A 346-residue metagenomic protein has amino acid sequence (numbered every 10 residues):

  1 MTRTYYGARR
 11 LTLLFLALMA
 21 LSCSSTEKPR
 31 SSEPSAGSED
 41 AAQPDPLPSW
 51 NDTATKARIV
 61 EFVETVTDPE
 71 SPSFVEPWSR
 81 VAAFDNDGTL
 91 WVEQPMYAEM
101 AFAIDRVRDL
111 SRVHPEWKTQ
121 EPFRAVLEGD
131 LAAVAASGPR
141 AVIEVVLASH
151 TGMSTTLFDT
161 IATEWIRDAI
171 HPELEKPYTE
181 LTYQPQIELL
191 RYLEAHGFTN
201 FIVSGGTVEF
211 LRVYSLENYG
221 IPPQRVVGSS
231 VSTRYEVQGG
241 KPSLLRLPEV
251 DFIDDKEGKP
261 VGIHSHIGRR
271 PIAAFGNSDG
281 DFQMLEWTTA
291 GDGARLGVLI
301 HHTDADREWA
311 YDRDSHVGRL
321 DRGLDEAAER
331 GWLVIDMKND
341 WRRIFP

Functional and structural regions predicted by a protein language model:
T2-T12: Bacterial N-terminal signal peptides that target proteins for export
L13-A17: Sec-dependent N-terminal signal peptides
M19-S22: C-terminal motif of bacterial Sec signal peptides marking the signal peptidase cleavage site
S24-E27: Bacterial signal peptide processing site
R30, P34-P48, A57-V60, E64 (+3 more regions): C-terminal cap/substrate-recognition subdomain and adjoining C-terminal extension of metal-dependent phosphatase-like
F62-V81, Q94-P95: N-terminal carbohydrate-binding/catalytic regions of secreted carbohydrate-active enzymes
R80-P95, L285: Asp-based phosphoryl-transfer active-site loop
M96, A101-E180, Q184: A metal-dependent, Asp-based hydrolase signature
